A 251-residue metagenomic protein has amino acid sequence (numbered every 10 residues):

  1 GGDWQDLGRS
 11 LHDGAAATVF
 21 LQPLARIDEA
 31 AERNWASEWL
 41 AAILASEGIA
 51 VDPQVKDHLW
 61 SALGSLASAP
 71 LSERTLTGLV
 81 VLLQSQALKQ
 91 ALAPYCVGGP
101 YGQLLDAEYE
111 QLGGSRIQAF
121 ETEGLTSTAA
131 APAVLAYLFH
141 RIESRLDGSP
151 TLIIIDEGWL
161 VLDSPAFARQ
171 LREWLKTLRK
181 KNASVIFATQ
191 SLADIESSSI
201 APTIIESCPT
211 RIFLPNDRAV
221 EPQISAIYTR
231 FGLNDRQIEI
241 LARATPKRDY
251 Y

Functional and structural regions predicted by a protein language model:
G1-A183, F187, E196-S199, A242-P246: P-loop NTPase motor domains
D3-Q5, S199-L214: A short helix-turn-beta junction within AAA+ P-loop NTPase domains corresponding to the substrate/partner-engaging
L7-G14, T210-A219: Conserved AAA+ ATPase "SRH/arginine-finger" region at the nucleotide-binding site
K180, P202-I205, R230: Alpha-helix termination/capping residues and helix-transition junctions
A188-L192, P215-R218: A short beta-strand-to-loop transition that corresponds to the Sensor-1 phosphate-sensing loop of AAA+ P-loop ATPases
S197-A201, I224-I227: Short secondary-structure transition/capping segments
R218-R230: Conserved beta-strand-loop-alpha-helix hinge in the C-terminal portion of ABC ATPase nucleotide-binding domains
I227-T229, L233-Y251: Phosphate-binding and hydrolysis-coupling loops of NTP-dependent motor/remodeling domains
